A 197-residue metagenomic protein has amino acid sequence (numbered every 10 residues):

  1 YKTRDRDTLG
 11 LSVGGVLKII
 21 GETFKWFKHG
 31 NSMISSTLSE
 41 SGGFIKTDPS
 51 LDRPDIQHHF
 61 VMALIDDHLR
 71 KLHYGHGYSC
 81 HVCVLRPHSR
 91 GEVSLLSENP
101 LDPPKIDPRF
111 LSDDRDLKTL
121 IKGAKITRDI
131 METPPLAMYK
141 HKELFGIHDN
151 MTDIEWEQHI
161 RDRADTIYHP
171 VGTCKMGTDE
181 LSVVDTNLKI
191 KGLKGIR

Functional and structural regions predicted by a protein language model:
Y1-K2: Hydrophobic, small-residue-rich alpha-helical packing segments that form membrane-like cores
D5-D7, G14-L17, G21-R197: FAD-dependent oxidoreductase catalytic-site/capping-region signature
